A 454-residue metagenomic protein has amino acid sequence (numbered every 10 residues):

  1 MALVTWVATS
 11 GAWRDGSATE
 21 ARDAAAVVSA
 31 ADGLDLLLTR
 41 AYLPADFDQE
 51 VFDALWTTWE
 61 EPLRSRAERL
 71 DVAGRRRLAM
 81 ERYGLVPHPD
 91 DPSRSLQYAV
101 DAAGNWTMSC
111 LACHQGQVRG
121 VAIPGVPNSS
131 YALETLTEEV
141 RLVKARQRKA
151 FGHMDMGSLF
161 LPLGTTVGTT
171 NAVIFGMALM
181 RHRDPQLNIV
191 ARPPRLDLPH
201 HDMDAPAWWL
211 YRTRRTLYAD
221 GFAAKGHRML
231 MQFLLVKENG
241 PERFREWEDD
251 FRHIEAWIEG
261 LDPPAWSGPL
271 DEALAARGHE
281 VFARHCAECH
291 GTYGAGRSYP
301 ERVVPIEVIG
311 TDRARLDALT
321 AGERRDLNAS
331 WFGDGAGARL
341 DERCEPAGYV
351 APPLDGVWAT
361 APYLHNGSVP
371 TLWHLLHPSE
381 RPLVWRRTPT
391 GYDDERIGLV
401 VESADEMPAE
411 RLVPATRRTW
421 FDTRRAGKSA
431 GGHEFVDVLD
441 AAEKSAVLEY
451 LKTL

Functional and structural regions predicted by a protein language model:
M1-W6: Hydrophobic membrane-insertion alpha-helices, especially the h-region of bacterial N-terminal signal peptides
G11-L454: Periplasmic c-type cytochrome electron-transfer domains
